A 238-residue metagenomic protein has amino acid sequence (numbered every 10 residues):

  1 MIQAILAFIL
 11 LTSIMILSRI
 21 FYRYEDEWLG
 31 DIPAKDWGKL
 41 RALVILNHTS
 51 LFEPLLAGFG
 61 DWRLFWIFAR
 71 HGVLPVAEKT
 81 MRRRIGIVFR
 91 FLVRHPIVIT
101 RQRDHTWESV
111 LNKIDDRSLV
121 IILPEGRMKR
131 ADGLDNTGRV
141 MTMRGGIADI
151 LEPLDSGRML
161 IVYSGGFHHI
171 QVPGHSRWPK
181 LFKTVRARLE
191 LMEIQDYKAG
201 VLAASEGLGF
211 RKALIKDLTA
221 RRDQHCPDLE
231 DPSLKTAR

Functional and structural regions predicted by a protein language model:
M1, I87, S109, G209-A213: Exposed alpha-helical structural elements
Q3-Y22, R90, R94-I97: Short hydrophobic helices that act as membrane-entry/anchoring signals
A7-F8, T142-G145, R211: Well-ordered, non-membrane alpha-helical segments in soluble/globular domains
S13-F21, W28, D61-F65, L154 (+2 more regions): Hydrophobic, Leu/Ile/Phe/Ala-enriched alpha-helical segments that form helix-helix packing faces
R23-S205: Soluble catalytic domains of membrane acyltransferases
K198-R238: Charged, low-complexity C-terminal accessory regions
